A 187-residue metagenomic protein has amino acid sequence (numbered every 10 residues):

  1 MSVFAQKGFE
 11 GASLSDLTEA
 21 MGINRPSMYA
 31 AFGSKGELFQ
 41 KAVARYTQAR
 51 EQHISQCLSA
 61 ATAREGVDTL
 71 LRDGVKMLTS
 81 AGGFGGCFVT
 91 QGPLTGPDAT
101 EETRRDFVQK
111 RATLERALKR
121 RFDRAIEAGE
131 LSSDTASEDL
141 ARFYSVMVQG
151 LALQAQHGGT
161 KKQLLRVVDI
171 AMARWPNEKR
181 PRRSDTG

Functional and structural regions predicted by a protein language model:
V3-E37, K41: Helix-turn-helix
K7-E10, A81, A128: Short coil/turn segments at alpha/beta junctions that flank glycine-rich nucleotide-binding fingerprints
K41, I54-G85, S137-Y144: Hydrophobic alpha-helical connector segments
A44-R50: Short, basic, alpha-helical segments at the C-terminal edge of helix-turn-helix-like DNA-binding modules
G66, S80-E102: Amphipathic alpha-helical segments used for helix-helix packing
M77-S80, R124, Y144-K162, R174-R183: Amphipathic C-terminal alpha-helical segment
G85, T90, T135-Q154, V167-R174: Hydrophobic alpha-helical segments that form the core of small-molecule binding pockets and/or dimer interfaces
E101-A128, D139, R166-D169: Amphipathic alpha-helical packing segments from all-alpha helical-bundle domains
